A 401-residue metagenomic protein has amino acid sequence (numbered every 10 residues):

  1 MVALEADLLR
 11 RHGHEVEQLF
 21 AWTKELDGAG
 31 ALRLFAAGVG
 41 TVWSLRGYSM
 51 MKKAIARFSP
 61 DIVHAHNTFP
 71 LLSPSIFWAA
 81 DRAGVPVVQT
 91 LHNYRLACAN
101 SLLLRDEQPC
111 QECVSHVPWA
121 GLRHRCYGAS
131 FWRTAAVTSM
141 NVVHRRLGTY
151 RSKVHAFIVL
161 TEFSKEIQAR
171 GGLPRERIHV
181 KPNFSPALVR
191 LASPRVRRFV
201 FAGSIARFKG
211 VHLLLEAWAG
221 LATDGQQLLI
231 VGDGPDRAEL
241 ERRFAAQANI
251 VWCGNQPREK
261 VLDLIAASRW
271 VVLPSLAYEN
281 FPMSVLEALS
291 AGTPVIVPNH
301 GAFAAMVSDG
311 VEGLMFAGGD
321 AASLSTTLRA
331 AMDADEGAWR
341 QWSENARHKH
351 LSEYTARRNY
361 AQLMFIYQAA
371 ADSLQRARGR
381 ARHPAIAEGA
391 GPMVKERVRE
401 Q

Functional and structural regions predicted by a protein language model:
A3-L4, F201-G220, P235-E239, A322: A conserved mid-protein helix/loop that constitutes part of the nucleotide-sugar donor-binding site
L96, Q111, S115-R190: Donor nucleotide-sugar binding/catalytic pocket of nucleotide-sugar-dependent glycosyltransferases
E239-E259, D263: Nucleotide-activated donor-binding/catalytic signature segment of Leloir-type glycosyltransferases, i.e., the conserved
L262, N280, V285-S290, A304-A305 (+1 more regions): Short alpha-helical segment that forms part of, or immediately flanks, the ligand-binding pocket in carbohydrate-active
A266-N280, T293: Acidic donor-binding loop of glycosyltransferase active sites
P294-V297, V307: Short hydrophobic beta-strand element within catalytic cores of glycosyltransferases and related nucleotide-activated
D309-G310, L314-A321, A331-E336: Conserved acidic donor-binding segment of nucleotide-sugar-dependent glycosyltransferases
G337-E353, N359-F365: A short, well-ordered alpha-helix in the C-terminal region of glycosyltransferases
